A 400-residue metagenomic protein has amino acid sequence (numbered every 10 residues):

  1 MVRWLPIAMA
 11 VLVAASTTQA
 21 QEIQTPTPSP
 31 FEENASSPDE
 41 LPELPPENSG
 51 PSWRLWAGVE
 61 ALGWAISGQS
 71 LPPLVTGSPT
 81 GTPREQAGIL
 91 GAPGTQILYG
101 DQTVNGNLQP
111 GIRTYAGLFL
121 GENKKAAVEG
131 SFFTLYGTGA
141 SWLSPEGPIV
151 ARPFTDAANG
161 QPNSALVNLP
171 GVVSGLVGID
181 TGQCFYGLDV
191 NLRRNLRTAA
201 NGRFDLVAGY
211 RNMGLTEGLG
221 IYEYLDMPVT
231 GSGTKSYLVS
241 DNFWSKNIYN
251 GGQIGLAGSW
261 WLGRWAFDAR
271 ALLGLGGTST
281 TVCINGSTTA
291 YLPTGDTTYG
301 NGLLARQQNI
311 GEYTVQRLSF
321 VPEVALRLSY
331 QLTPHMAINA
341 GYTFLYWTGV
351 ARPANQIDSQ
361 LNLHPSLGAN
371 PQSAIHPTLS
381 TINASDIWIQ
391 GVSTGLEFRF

Functional and structural regions predicted by a protein language model:
M1-W4, Q21: Positively charged n-region of N-terminal signal peptides that target proteins for export
P6-A15: Bacterial N-terminal signal peptides
V13, P26, A374-T378: Intrinsic disorder/low-complexity segments
S16-A20: Sec/Tat signal peptide C-region and signal peptidase I cleavage site
Q21-P72, Q96-E146, N168-E223, S236-G274 (+3 more regions): Outer-membrane beta-barrel transmembrane strands
V75-I97, A151-V172, Y222-N242, T281-E312 (+1 more regions): Solvent-exposed loop segments that connect transmembrane elements
L275-S279: Membrane-insertion modules used to breach or fuse lipid bilayers
